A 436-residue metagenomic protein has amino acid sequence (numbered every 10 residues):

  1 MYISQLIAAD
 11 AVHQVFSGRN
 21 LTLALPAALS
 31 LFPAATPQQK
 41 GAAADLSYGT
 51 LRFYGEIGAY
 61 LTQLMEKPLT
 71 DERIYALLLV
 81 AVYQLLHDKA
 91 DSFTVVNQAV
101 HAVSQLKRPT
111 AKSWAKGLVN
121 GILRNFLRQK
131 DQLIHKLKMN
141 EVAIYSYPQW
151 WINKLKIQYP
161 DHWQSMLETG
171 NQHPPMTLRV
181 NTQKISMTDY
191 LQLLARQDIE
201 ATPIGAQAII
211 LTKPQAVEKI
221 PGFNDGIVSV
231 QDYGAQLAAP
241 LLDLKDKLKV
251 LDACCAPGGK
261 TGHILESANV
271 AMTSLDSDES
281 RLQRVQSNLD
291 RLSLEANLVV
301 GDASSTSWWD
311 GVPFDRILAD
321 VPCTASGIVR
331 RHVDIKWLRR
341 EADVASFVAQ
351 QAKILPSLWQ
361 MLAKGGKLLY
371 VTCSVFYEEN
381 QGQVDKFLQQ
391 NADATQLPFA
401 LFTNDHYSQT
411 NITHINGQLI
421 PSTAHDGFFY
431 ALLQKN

Functional and structural regions predicted by a protein language model:
M1-N436: S-adenosylmethionine
